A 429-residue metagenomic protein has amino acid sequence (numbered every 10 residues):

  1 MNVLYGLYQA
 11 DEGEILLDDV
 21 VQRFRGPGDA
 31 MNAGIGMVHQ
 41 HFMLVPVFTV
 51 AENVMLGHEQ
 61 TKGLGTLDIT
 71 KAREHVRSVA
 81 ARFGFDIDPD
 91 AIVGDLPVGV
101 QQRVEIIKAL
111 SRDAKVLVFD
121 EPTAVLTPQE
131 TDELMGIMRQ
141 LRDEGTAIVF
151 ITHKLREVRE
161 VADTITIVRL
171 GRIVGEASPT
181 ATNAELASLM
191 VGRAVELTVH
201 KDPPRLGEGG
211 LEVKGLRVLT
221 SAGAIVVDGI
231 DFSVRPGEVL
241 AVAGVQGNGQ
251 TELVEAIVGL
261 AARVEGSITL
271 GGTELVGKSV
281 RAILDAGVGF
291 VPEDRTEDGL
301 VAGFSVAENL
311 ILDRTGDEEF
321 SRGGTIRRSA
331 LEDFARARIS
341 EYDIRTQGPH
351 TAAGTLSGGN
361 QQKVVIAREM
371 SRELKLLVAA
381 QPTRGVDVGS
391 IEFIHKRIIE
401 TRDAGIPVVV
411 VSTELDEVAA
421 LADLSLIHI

Functional and structural regions predicted by a protein language model:
M1-I427: Glycine-rich phosphate-binding loops of nucleotide-dependent enzymes
